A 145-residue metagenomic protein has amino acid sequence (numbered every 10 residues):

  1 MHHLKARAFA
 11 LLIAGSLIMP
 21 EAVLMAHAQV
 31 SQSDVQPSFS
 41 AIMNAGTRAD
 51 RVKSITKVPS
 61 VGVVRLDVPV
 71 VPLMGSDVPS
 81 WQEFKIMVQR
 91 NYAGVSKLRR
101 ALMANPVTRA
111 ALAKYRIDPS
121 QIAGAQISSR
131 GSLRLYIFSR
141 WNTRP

Functional and structural regions predicted by a protein language model:
H2-V71: N-terminal leader/targeting segments
E21, P72-G75, D118, G131-S132: Solvent-exposed, non-transmembrane amphipathic alpha-helical segments
V30-F39, P79-K85, R140-W141: Short N-terminal helix-initiation segments at or just after the protein's N-terminus
I42-T47, A104-V107, Y115-S120: Short amphipathic alpha-helical surface micro-motifs
R51-P59, V63, A110-K114, S120-I127: Surface-exposed patches in mature extracellular/periplasmic domains of secreted proteins
G62-K114: Mature extracytoplasmic domains of secretory-pathway proteins
Y115-P145: Amphipathic, charged alpha-helical segments and their helix-to-coil junctions in extracytoplasmic/peripheral assemblies
